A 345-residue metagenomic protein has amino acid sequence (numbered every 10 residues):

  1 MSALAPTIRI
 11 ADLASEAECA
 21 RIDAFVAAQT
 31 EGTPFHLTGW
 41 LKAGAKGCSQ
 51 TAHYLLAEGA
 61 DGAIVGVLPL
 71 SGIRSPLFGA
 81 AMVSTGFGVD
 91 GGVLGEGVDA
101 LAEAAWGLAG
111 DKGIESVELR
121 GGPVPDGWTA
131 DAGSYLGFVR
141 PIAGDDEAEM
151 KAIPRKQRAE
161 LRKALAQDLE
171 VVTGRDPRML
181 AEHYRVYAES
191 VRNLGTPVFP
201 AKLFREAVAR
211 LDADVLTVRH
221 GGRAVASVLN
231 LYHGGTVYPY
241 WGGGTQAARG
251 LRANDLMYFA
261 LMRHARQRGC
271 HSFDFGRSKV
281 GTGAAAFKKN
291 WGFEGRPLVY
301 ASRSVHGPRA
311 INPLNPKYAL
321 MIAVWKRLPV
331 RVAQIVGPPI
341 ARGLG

Functional and structural regions predicted by a protein language model:
S2-A5, G72-S75, P123-A148, H271-G345: Active-site/acyl-donor-binding loops of N-acyltransferases
P6-D61, L68-F78, G121-G250: A conserved beta-strand-loop-helix scaffold within acyl/acetyltransferase catalytic domains
F25, C48, L108-D111, H264: Short alpha-helical functional segments enriched in proximate histidine and acidic residues
L56-E58, L77, G88, D99-L108 (+2 more regions): Aromatic (often tryptophan-rich) hydrophobic motifs at membrane interfaces
I64, F87, D111-G113, D131-S134 (+2 more regions): A short, structural micro-pattern
V83-G122: A gly/proline- and charged-residue-enriched helix-loop-helix capping module
E118, V172, S272-F275: Short catalytic-loop micro-motif centered on adjacent basic/acidic residues
